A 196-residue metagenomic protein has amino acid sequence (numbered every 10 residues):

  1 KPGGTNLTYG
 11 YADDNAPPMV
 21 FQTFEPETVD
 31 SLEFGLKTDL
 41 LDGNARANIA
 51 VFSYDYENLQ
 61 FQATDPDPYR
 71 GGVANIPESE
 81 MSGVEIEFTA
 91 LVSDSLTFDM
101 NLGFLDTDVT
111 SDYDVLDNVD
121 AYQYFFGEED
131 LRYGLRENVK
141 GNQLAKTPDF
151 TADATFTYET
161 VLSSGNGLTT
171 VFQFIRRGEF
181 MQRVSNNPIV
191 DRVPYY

Functional and structural regions predicted by a protein language model:
K1-L32, N44-A47, V51-V73, V115 (+1 more regions): Surface-exposed extracellular loop regions of Gram-negative outer-membrane beta-barrel proteins, predominantly
G3-G4, G35, G83, G141: Glycine-centered flexibility sites
N6, T38, I86: Short, flexible micro-motifs
N15, E25-V29, L40, D67-Y69 (+4 more regions): Transmembrane beta-barrel outer-membrane domains
L32-T38: Extracellular, surface-exposed repeat architectures
T38-L40, T160: Short, low-complexity Ser/Thr-rich regulatory SLiMs
A50, S185-R192: Short, glycine/charged-rich beta-strand-loop motifs at protein surfaces that mediate ligand recognition and catalysis
S53-D55, A74-V184: Gram-negative outer-membrane beta-barrel transporters
